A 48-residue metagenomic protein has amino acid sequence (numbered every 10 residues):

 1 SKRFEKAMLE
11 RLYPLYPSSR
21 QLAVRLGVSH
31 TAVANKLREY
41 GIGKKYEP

Functional and structural regions predicted by a protein language model:
S1-P48: Bacterial C-terminal helix-turn-helix
